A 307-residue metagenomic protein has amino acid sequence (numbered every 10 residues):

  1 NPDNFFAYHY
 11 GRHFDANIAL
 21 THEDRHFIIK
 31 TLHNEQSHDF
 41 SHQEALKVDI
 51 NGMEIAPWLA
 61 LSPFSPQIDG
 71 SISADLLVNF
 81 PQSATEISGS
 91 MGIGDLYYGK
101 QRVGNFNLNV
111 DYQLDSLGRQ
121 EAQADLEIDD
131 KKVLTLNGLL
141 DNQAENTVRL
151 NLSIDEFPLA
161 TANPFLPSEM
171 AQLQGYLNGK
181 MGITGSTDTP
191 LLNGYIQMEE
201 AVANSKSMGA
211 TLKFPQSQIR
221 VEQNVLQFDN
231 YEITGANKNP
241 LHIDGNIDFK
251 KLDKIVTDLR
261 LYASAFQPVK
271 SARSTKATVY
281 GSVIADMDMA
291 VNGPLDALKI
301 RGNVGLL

Functional and structural regions predicted by a protein language model:
N1-L77, P81-K180, D188-D288, P294-L307: Interface amphipathic segments
